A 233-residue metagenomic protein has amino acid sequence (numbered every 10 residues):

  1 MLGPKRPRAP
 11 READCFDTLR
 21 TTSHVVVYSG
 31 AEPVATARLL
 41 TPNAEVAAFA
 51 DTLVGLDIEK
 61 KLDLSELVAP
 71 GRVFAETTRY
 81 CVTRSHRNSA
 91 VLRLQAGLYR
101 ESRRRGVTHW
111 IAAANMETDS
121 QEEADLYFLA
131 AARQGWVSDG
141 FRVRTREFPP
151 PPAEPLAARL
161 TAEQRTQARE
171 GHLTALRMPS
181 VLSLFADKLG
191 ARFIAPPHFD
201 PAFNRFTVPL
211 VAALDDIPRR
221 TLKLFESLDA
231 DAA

Functional and structural regions predicted by a protein language model:
M1-H24: An N-terminal domain-cap segment
F16-V25, V46-A48, F203-T207: A short helix-loop-beta-strand connector motif used in the catalytic cores of GNAT acetyltransferases and, in some
V26, A31-T41: Conserved beta-strand in the GNAT
A35, V46-A47, T118-E122, N204-R205 (+1 more regions): Short catalytic/ligand-binding loop motif for oxyanion handling, primarily in non-cytosolic enzymes, centered on
L39-A44, L64: Acetyl-CoA-dependent GNAT
P42-A44, V82, M116-D119, D200 (+1 more regions): Short, solvent-exposed loop/turn segments at secondary-structure junctions
A50-G190: Acyl-donor binding region in acyl/amide transferases
R93-Q95, Y99, R177-L184, F193-A232: C-terminal/domain-terminus segments
